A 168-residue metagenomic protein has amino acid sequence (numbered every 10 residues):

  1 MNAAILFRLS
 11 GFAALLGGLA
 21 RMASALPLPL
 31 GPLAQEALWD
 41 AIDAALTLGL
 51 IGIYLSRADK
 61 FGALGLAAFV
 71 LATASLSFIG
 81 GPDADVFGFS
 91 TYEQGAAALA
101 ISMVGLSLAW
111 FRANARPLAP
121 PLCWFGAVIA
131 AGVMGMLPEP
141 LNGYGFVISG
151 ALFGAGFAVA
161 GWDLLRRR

Functional and structural regions predicted by a protein language model:
M1-R168: Hydrophobic, aromatic-enriched alpha-helical segments typical of multi-pass transmembrane helices
